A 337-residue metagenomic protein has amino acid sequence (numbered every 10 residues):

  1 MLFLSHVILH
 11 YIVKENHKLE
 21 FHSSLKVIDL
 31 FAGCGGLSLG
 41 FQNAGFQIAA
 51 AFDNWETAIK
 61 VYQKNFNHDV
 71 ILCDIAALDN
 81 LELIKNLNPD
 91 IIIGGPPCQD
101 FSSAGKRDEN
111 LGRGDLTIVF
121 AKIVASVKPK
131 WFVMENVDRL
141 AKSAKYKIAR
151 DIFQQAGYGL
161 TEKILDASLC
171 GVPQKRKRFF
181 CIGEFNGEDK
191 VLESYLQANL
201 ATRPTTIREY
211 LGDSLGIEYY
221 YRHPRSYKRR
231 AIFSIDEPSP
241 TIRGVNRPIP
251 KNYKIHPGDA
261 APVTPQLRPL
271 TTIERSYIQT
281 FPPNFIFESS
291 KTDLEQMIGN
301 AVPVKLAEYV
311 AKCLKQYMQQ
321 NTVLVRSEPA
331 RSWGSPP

Functional and structural regions predicted by a protein language model:
E15-K128, D138, K142: Core alpha/beta nucleotide-donor-binding catalytic domains of modification enzymes
K60, K64, K122-A125, K147-Q155 (+3 more regions): Replace "anionic and nucleotidyl ligands
C73, K163-L165, S290: Conserved beta-strand termini and adjacent loop/short-helix elements that scaffold enzyme active sites in alpha/beta
L78-P89, P96-T241, V245, I249: Class I S-adenosyl-L-methionine
G216-L324: C-terminal target-recognition/interaction regions appended to catalytic cores
L324-P337: Short, C-terminally biased terminal segments at protein or domain edges
